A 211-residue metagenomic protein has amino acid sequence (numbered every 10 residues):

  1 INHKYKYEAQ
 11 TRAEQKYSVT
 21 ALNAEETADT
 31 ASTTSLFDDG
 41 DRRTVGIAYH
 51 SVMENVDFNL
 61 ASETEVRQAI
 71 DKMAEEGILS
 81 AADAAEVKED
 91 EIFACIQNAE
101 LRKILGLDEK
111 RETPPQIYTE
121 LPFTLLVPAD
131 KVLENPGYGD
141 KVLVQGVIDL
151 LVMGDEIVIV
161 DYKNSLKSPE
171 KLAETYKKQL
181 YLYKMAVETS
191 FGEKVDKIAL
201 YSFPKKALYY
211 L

Functional and structural regions predicted by a protein language model:
I1-G154, Y176-K178, E188-T189, Y201-K205: Nuclease catalytic cores
E156-V158: Structural motif
Y162-A173: Short beta-strand-loop-alpha-helix junction that forms the active-site gateway of nucleic-acid-processing nucleases
L180-Y183: C-terminal interaction modules of eukaryotic adaptor/scaffold proteins
G192-L211: Substrate-binding beta-hairpin/strand module that engages nucleic acids
